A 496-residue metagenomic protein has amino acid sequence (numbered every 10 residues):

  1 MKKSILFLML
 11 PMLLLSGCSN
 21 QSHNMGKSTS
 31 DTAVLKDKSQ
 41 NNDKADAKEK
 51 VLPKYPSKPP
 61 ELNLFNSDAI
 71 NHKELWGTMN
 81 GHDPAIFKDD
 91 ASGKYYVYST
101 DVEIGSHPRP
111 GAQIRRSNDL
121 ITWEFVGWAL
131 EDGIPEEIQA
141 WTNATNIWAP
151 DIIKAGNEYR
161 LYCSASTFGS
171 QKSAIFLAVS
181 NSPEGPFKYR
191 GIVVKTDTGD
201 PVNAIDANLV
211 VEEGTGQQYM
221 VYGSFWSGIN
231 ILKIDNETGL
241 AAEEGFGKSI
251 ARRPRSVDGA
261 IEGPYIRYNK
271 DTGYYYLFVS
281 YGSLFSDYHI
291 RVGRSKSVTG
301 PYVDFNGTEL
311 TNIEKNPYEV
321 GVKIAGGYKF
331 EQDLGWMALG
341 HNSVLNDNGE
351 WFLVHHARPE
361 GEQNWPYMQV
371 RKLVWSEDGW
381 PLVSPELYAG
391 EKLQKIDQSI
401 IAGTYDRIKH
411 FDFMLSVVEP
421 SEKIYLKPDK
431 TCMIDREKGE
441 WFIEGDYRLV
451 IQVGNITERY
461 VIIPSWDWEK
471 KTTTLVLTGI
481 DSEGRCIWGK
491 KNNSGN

Functional and structural regions predicted by a protein language model:
K2-L8: Sec-dependent signal peptide recognition, specifically the positively charged N-region followed immediately by
L15-G17: C-terminal motif of bacterial Sec signal peptides marking the signal peptidase cleavage site
N20-N496: Carbohydrate-active catalytic/glycan-binding domains of CAZyme proteins, especially the secreted or lumenal ectodomains
